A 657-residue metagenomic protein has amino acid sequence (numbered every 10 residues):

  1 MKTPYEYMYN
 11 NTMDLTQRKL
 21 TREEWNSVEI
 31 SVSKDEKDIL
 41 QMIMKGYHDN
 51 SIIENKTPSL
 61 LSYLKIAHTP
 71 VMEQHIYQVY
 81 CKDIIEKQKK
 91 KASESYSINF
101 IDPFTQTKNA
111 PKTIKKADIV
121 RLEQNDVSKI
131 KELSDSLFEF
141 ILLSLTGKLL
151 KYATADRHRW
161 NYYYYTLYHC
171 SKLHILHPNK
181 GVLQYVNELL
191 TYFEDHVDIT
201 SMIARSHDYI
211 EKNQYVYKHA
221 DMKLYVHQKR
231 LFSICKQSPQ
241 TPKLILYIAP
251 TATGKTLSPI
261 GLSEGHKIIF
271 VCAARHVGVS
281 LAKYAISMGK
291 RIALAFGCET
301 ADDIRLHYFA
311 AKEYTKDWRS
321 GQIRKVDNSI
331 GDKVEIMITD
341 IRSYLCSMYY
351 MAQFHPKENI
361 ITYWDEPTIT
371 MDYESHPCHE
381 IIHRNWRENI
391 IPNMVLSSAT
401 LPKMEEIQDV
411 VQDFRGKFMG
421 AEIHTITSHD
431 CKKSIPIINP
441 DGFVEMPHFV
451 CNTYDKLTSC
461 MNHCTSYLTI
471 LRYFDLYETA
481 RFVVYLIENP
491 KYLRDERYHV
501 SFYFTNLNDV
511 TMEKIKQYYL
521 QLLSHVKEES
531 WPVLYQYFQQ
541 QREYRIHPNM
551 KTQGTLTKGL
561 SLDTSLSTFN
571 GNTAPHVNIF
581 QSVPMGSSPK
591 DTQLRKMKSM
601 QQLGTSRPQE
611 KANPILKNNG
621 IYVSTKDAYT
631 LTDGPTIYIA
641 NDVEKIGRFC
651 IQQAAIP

Functional and structural regions predicted by a protein language model:
M1-P657: N-terminal helicase ATP-binding lobe
